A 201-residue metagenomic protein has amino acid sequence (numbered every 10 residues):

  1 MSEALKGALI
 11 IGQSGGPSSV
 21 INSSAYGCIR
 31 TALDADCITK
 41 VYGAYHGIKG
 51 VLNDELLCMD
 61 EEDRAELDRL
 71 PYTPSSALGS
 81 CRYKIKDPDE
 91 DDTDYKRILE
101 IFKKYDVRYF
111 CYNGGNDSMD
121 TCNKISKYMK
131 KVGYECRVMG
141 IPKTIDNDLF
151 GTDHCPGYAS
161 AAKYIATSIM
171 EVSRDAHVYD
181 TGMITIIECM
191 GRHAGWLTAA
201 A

Functional and structural regions predicted by a protein language model:
M1-S2, N53-R108, D117-S118, I145 (+2 more regions): Glycine-rich oxoanion-binding loops at beta->alpha junctions
S2-E55: N-terminal phosphate-binding or glycine-rich loops at protein starts, especially the Walker A/P-loop of NTPases
K6-I11, Y105-D106, N147-G151, T181-I184: Glycine/charged-rich beta-loop-alpha catalytic/anionic-binding loops adjacent to active sites
A8-S18, A77-C81, R108-G114, G140 (+1 more regions): Short glycine-rich or small-residue beta-strand-to-loop segments that form or flank ligand, phosphate, metal/Fe-S
S14-G16, A44-G50, R82-Y83, G115-N116 (+2 more regions): Short, ordered loop/turn segments at secondary-structure junctions
S18-C28, V51-L52, D94-K96, N116-K124 (+2 more regions): Short glycine/serine/threonine-rich phosphate/pyrophosphate-binding segments that cradle anionic phosphate groups
I29-D36, Y45-L52, P71-P74, R82 (+5 more regions): Structural signal for hydrophobic packing residues in well-ordered secondary-structure cores of soluble enzyme domains
I101, Y109-G114, D120-M139, C155-A201: Accessory alpha-helical/coil subdomains and C-terminal extensions that flank or cap enzyme catalytic cores
